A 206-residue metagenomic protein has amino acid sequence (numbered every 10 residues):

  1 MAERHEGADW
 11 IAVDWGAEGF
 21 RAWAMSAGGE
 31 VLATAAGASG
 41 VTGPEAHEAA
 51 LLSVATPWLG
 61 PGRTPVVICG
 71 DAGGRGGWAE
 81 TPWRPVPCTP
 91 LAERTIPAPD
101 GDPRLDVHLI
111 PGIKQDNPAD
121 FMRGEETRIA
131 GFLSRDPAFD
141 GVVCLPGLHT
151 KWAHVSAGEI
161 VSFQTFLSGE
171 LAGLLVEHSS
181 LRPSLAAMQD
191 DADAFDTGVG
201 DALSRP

Functional and structural regions predicted by a protein language model:
G7-A8, R63, R104, A138-D140: A general structural motif
W10-A49: Short glycine-rich, Thr/Ser-proximal phosphate-binding strand/loop in the N-terminal lobe of ATP-dependent enzymes
W10-D14, P65-V67, G141-L145: Short glycine-aspartate micro-motif
V13-G19, D71, L145-H149, S168: A short acidic Gly-Thr/Ser loop motif
A22, G77-A79, A153-V155: Short glycine-/acidic-enriched loop or helix-start segments at secondary-structure transitions that form or flank
S26-G28, P103, H154-E159: Short acidic-glycine loop/turn motifs at beta-strand connectors
T56-M122: Short beta-strand-loop/turn "lid" adjacent to the catalytic site in phosphate-handling enzymes
I113-V142, P146-R205: Glycine-rich phosphate-binding loop plus the immediately following alpha-helix
